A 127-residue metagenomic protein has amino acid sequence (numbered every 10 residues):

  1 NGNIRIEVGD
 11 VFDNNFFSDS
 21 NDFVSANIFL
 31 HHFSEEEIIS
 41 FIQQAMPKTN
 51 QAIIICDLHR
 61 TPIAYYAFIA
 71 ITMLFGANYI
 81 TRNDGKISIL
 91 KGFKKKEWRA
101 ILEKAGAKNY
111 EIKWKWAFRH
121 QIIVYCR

Functional and structural regions predicted by a protein language model:
G2-N14: Conserved SAM-binding strand-loop segment of SAM-dependent methyltransferases
N3-R5, D22, Y110: Short, conserved active-site loop motifs that form the nucleotide-linked donor/cofactor pocket
N14-S20: Short amphipathic alpha-helix with an adjacent loop that forms part of the alpha/beta core around
V24-A26: A conserved beta-strand element that flanks and buttresses the S-adenosyl-L-methionine
F29: Hydrophobic adenine-recognition pocket in adenosine-nucleotide-binding enzymes
A45-R60: Conserved beta-strand signature within the Rossmann-like core of class I S-adenosyl-L-methionine
L58-A105, E111: C-terminal alpha-helical "lid/dimerization" subdomain adjacent to the S-adenosyl-L-methionine
W98, K104-R127: Core SAM-dependent methyltransferase catalytic element
